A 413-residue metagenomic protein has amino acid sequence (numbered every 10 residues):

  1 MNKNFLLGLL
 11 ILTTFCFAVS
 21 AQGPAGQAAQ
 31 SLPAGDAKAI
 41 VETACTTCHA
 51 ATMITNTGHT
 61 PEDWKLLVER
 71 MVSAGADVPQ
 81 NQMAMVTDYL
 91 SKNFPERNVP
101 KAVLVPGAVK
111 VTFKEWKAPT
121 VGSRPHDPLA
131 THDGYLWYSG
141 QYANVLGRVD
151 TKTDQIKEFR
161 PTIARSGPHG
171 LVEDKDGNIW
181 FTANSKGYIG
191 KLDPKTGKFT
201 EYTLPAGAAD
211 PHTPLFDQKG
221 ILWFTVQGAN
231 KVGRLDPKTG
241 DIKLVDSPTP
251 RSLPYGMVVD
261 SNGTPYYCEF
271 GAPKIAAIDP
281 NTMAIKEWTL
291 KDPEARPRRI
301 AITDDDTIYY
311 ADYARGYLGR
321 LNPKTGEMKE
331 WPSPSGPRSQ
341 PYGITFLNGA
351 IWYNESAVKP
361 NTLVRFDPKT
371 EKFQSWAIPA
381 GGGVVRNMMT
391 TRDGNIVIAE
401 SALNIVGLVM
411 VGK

Functional and structural regions predicted by a protein language model:
Q22-I40: Electrostatic cytochrome c docking/interface patches
E42-T52, V86, L90: The canonical Cys-X-X-Cys-His
A74-A102, G177, I351, I396: C-terminal capping alpha-helices of c-type cytochrome domains
L104-G122: A short helix->beta-strand "capping" segment at the edge of beta-propeller domains
V121-D133, A164-D176, G207-K219, T249-C268 (+5 more regions): Beta-rich, blade/repeat-based domains predominating in secreted/periplasmic proteins but also intracellular
L136-Y142, I179-S185, L222-G228, P265-G271 (+3 more regions): Conserved beta-strand positions in repeat-built beta-propeller and related beta-rich domains
D150-D154, D193-G197, D236-G240, D279-M283 (+3 more regions): Short loop/turn segments that connect beta-strands within beta-propeller blades
G383-K413: Blade-level signature of beta-propeller repeat domains, shared across WD40, Kelch, NHL, RCC1 and BNR/Asp-box propellers
